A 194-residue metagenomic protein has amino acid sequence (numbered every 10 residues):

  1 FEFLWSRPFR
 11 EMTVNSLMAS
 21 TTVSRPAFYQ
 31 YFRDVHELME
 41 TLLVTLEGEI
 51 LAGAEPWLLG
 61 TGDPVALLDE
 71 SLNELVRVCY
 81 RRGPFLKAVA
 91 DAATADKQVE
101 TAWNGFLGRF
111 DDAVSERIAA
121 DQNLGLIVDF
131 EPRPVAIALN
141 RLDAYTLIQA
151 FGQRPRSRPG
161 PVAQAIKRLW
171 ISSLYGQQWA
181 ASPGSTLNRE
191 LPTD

Functional and structural regions predicted by a protein language model:
F1, L17, L42-I50, V114: Generic hydrophobic, amphipathic alpha-helix propensity
F1-S6, G48-E55, D69: A short, Lys/Arg-enriched amphipathic alpha-helix from helix-turn-helix/homeodomain DNA-binding modules
F3-E37, T41: Helix-turn-helix
T13, L86-V89, A102, F130 (+2 more regions): Short, hydrophobic secondary-structure boundary micro-motifs
T41, E55-R81, V135-L139, A163: Hydrophobic alpha-helical connector segments
G48-L51, V78-R81, A90, K97-N123 (+4 more regions): Amphipathic alpha-helical packing segments from all-alpha helical-bundle domains
A54-T61, L86-A93, T146-R154: Secondary-structure edge/capping motif, primarily at the C-terminal ends of alpha-helices and the immediately following
Q177-D194: C-terminal effector-binding regulatory domain of bacterial HTH transcription factors
